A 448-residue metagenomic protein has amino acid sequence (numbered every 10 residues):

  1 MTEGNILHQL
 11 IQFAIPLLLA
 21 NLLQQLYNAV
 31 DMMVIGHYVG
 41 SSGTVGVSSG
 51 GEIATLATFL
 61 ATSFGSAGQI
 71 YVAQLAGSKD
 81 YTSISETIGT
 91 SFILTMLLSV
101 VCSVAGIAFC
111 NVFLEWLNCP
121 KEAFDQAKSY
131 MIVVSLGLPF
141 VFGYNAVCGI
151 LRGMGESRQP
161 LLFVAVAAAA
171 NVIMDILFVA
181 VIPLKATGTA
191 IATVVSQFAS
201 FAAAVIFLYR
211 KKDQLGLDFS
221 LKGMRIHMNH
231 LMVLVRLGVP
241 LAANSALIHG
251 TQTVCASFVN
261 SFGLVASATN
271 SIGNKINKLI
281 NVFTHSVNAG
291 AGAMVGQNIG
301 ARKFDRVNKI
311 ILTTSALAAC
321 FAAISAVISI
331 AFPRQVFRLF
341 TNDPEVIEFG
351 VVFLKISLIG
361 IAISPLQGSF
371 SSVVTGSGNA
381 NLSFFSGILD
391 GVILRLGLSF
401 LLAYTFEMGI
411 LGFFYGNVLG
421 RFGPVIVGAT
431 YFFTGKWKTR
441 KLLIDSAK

Functional and structural regions predicted by a protein language model:
M1-A14, V72-P139, V181-V239, V295-G360 (+1 more regions): Short alpha-helical transmembrane segments in multi-pass integral membrane proteins
T2-Y38, E52-A67, Y71, M96-S103 (+4 more regions): N-terminal transmembrane alpha-helices
Q12-D31, V133, A167, S196-S200 (+4 more regions): Transmembrane helical elements of multi-pass membrane transporters/channels
L17, N21, M33, I70 (+16 more regions): Transmembrane alpha-helix boundary and packing residues in multipass membrane permease domains and related
L22, L26-V45, L114-K121, L177-A186 (+5 more regions): Helix-terminus/linker motif at the lipid-water interface of multi-pass membrane proteins
T44-V104, V141-P160, A256, T269-P333 (+1 more regions): Small-residue-rich hydrophobic transmembrane alpha-helices
G65, V134-R152, P160-N171, T189-A204 (+5 more regions): Short runs within selected transmembrane alpha-helices of multi-pass transporters and secretion channels
R395-A403: Hydrophobic alpha-helical transmembrane segments in multi-pass integral membrane proteins
